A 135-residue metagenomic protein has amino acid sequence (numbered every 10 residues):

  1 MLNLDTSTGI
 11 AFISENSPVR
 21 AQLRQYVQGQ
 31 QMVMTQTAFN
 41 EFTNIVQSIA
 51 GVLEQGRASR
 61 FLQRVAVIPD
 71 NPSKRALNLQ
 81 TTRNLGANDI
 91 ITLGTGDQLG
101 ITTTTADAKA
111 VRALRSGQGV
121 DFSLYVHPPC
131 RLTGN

Functional and structural regions predicted by a protein language model:
M1-M34, V46-L53, T133: Short, well-structured N-terminal submotif of metal-dependent ribonuclease cores
T6, L85-I91, D107-A108: Conserved glycosyltransferase catalytic-site signature
G9, F39, A110-V111: A generic structural signal for short hydrophobic patches within well-formed alpha-helices
E15, R24, S73-A76, T81-T82 (+2 more regions): Glycosyltransferase catalytic domains, chiefly GT-A lineage
Y26-N84, I90: PIN-domain endoribonuclease scaffold, especially VapC-family toxins
I91-G94, Q98: Extended repeat-based interaction scaffolds and adjacent low-complexity, acidic/S/T/P-biased segments that form broad
Q98-N135: Acidic, PIN/NYN-like endoribonuclease modules and their adjacent C-terminal/linker elements
